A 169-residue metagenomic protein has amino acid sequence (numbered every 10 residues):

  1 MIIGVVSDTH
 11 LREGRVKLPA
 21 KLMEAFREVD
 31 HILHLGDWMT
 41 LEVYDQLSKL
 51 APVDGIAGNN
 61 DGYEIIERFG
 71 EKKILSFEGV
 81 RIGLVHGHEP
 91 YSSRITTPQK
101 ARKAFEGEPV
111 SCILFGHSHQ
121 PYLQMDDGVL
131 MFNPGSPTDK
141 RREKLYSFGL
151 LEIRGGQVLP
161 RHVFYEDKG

Functional and structural regions predicted by a protein language model:
M1-V53, G62-E71, G79, K144-S147 (+2 more regions): N-terminal active-site segment of His-dependent metallophosphoesterases
I2-H10, R81-H88, V129-G135, P160-H162: Active-site-proximal beta-strand elements of phosphoester/diester hydrolases
V5-S7, H31-D37, D54-N59, L84-H86 (+2 more regions): Active-site neighborhood of phospho(di)ester-bond hydrolases with catalytic His/Asp-centered motifs
L11, T40, E89, Q120 (+1 more regions): Short active-site segment of divalent metal-dependent hydrolases/proteases that encodes the spacing between
E13, D61-P109, D139-R142: Active-site-proximal segments of metal-dependent phosphoesterases and phosphodiesterases across multiple
A20-E24, V43-Q46, K72-K73, A101-A104 (+2 more regions): Short, flexible, glycine/charge-rich loop motifs used to bind or transfer phosphoryl groups or to couple energy/partner
D54, S93-H162: Conserved beta-sheet core of the metallophosphoesterase superfamily
G87-Y91, F164-G169: A short, sequence-level motif marking secondary-structure junctions
